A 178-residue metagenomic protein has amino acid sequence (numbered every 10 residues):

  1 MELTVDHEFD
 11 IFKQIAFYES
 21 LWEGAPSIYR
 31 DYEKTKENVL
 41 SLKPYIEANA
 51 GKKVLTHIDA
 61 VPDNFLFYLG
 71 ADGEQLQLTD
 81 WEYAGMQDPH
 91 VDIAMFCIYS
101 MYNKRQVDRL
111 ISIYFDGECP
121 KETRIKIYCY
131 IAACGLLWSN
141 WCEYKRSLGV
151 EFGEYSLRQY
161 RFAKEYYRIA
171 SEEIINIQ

Functional and structural regions predicted by a protein language model:
L3-I58, Y68-G70: An alpha-helical support segment within catalytic cores of ATP-dependent transferases
L55, Q77-D80: Pre-DFG segment of protein kinase catalytic domains
N64-L78: Conserved protein kinase catalytic/activation segment
F65, M86-D88: Conserved protein kinase catalytic core
H90-C119, A132-V150, F162: Active-site activation/catalytic loop segments of kinase-like enzymes and analogous catalytic loops in related
I125, C129-A133: Start-of-helix signal in alpha-solenoid helical-repeat scaffolds, especially tetratricopeptide repeats
N140-Q178: ATP/Mg2+ or Mg2+-diphosphate-binding catalytic cores that bind nucleotide phosphates or diphosphates via glycine-rich
